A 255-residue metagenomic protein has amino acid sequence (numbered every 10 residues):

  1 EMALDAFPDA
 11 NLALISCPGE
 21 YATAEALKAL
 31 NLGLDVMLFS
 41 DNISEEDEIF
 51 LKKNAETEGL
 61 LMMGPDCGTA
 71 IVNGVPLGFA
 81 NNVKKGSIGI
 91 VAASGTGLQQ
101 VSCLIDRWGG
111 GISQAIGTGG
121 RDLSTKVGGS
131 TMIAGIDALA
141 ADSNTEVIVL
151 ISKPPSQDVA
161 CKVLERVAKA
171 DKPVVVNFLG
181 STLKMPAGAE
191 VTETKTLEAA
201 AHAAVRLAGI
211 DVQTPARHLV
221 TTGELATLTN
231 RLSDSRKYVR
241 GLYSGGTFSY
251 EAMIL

Functional and structural regions predicted by a protein language model:
E1-L255: Catalytic-core regions of core metabolic enzymes, especially those transforming organic acids/acyl-group intermediates
